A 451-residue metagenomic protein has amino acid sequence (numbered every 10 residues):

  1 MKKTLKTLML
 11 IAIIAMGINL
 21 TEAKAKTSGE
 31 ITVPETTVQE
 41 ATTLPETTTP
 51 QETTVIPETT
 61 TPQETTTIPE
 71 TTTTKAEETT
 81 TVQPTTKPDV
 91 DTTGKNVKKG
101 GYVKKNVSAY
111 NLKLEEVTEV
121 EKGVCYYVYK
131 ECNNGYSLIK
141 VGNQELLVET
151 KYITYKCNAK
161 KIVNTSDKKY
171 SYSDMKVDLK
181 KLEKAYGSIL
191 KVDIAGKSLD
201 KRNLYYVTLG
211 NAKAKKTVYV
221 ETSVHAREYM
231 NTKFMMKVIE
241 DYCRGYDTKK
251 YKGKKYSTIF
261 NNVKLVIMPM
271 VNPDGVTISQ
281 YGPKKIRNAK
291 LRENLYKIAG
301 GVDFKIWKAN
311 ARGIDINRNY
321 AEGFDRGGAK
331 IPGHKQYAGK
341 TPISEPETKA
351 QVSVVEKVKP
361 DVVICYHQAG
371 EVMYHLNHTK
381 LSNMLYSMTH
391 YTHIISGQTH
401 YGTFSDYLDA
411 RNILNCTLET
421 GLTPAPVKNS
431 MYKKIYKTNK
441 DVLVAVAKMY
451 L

Functional and structural regions predicted by a protein language model:
I18-E30: Sec-dependent signal peptide cleavage junction
I31-T74, T79-T81, T85-T86: Long, intrinsically disordered low-complexity tandem-repeat segments
I31-V33, K87-Y136, K140, K151-N158: Beta-loop motif signature
K105, K113, C125-Y127, N164-S166 (+1 more regions): C-terminal accessory segments enriched in acidic
C132-N134, V141-Q144, E149-Y155, V177-E183 (+2 more regions): Active-site-adjacent structural elements in enzyme catalytic domains
C157-D200: Short glycine- and acidic-rich boundary segments immediately preceding or forming the N-terminal edge of structured
D193-G196, Y205-V207, T217-E221, N231 (+6 more regions): Structural recognition of the beta-strand scaffold that forms the well-ordered cores of secreted hydrolase catalytic
Y229-M230, K237-I239, C243-Y374, H378 (+1 more regions): Active-site/substrate-binding loop(s) of hydrolase catalytic cores
